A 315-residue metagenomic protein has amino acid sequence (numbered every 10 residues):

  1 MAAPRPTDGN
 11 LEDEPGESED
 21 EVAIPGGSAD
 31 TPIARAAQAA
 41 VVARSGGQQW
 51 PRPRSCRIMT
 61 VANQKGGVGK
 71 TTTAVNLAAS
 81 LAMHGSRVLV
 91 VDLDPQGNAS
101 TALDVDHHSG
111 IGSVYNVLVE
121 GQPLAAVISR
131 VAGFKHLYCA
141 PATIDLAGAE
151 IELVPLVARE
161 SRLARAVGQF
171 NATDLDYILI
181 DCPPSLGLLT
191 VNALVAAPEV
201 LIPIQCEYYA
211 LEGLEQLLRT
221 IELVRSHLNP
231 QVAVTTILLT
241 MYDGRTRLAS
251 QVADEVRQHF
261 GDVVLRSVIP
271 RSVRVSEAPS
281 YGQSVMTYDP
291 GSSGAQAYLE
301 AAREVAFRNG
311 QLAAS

Functional and structural regions predicted by a protein language model:
M1-S315: P-loop NTP-binding core
